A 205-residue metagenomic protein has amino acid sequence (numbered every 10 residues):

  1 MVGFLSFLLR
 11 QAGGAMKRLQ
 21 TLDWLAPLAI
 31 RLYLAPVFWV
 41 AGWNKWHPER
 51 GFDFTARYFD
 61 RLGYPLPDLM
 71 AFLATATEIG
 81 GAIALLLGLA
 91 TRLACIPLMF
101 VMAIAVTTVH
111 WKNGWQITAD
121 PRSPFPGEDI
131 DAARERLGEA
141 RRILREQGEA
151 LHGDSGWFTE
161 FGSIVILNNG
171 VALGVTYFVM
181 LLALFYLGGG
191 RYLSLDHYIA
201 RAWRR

Functional and structural regions predicted by a protein language model:
M1-H47, F54, D68-A76, G80 (+1 more regions): Extended, low-polarity transmembrane helix blocks
D53-L66: Perimembrane loop-to-helix junctions flanking transmembrane segments
